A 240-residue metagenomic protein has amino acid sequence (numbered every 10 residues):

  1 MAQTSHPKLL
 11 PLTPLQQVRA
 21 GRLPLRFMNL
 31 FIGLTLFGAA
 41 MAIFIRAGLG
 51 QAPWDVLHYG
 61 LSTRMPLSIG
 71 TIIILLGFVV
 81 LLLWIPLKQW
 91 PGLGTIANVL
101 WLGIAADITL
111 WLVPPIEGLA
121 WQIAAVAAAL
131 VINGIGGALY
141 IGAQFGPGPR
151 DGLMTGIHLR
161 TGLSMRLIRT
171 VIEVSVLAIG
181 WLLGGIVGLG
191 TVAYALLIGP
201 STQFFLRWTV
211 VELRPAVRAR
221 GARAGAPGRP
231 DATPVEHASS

Functional and structural regions predicted by a protein language model:
A2-S240: Core subunits and conserved enzymes of cellular information-processing and envelope-translocation systems across
